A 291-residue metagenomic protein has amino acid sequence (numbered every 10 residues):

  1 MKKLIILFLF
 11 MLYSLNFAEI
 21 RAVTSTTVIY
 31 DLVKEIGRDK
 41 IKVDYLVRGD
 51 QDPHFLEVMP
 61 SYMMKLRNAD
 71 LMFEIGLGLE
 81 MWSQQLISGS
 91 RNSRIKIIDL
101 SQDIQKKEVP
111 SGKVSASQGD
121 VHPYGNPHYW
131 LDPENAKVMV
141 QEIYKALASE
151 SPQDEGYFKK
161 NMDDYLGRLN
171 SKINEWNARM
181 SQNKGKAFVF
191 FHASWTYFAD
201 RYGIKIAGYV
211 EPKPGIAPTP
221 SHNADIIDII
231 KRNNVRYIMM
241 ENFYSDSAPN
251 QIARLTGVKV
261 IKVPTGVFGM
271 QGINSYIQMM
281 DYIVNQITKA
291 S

Functional and structural regions predicted by a protein language model:
M1-L4: Positively charged n-region of N-terminal signal peptides that target proteins for export
I6-A18: Hydrophobic h-region of N-terminal signal peptides that target proteins for export in Gram-negative bacteria
E19-S291: Extracytoplasmic metal-acquisition and chelation regions
